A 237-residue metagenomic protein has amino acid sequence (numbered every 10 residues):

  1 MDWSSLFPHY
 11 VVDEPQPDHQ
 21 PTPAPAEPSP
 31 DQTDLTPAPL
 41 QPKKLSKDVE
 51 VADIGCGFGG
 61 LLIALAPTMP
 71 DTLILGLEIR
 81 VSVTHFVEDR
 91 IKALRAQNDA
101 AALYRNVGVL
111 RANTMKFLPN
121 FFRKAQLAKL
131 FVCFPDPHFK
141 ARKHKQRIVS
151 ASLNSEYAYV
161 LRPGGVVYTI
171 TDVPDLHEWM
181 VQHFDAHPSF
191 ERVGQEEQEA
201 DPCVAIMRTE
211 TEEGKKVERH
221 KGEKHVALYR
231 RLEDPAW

Functional and structural regions predicted by a protein language model:
M1-A52, G60-M69: S-adenosyl-L-methionine
G57: Conserved glycine-rich SAM-binding loop
R80: Conserved SAM/SAH-binding beta-strand->alpha-helix loop
V87: Conserved SAM-binding loop
I91-K124: S-adenosyl-L-methionine
V149-P163: A short glycine-rich, Lys/Arg-flanked "PGG" loop and its adjoining helix->strand segment in the class I
P163-T171: Conserved beta-strand signature within the Rossmann-like core of class I S-adenosyl-L-methionine
M180-W237: Class I S-adenosyl-L-methionine
